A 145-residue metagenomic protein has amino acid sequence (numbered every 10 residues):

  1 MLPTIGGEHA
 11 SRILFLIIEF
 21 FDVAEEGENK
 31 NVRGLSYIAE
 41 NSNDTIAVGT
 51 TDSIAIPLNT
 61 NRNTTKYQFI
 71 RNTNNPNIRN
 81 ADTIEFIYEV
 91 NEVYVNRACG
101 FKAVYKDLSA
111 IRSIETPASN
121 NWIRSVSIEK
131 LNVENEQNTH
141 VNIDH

Functional and structural regions predicted by a protein language model:
M1-A10, P57-H145: Extracytoplasmic cysteine-anchoring/structural motifs
M1-A55: Long, hydrophobic N-terminal alpha-helical segment
